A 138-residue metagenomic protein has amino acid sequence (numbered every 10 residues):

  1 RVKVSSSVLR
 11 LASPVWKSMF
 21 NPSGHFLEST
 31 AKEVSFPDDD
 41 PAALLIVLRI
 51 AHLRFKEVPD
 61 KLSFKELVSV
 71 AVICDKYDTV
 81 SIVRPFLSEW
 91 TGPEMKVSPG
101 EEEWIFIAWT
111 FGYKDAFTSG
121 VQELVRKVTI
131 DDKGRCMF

Functional and structural regions predicted by a protein language model:
R1-P59: BTB/POZ (also called T1 in voltage-gated K+ channels) oligomerization domain detector
L44-F138: Post-BTB helical module
